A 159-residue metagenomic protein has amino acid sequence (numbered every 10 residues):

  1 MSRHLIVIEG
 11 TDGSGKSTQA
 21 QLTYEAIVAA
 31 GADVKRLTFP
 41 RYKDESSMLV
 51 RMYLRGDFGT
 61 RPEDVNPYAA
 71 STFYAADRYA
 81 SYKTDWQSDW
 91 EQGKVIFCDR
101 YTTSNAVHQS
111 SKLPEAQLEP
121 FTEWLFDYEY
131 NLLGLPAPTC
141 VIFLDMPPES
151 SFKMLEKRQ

Functional and structural regions predicted by a protein language model:
M1-R3: Phosphate-binding P-loop
I6-I8: Hydrophobic anchor at the beta1->P-loop junction of P-loop NTPases
G10-T11, D89: P-loop (Walker A) phosphate-binding loop of NTP-binding proteins
K16: Conserved lysine of the Walker
Q19, T23: Hydrophobic positions on the alpha1 helix immediately C-terminal to the Walker A/P-loop
A30-D127, N131-L133: ATP-dependent small-molecule kinase phosphotransfer cores that center on conserved nucleotide phosphate-binding segments
K94, C98-Y101, G134-L155: Conserved phosphate-donor/acceptor-positioning beta-strand/loop module used by diverse small-molecule
K157-Q159: An alpha-beta-alpha
